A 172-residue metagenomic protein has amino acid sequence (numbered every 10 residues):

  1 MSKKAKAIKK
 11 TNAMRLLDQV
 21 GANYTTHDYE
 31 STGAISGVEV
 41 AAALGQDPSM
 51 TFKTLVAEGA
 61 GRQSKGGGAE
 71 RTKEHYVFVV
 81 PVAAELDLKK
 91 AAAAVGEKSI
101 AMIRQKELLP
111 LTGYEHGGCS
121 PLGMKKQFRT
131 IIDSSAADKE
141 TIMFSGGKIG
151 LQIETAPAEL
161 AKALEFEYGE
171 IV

Functional and structural regions predicted by a protein language model:
M1-V172: Extended, low-hydrophobicity, polar/charged segments
